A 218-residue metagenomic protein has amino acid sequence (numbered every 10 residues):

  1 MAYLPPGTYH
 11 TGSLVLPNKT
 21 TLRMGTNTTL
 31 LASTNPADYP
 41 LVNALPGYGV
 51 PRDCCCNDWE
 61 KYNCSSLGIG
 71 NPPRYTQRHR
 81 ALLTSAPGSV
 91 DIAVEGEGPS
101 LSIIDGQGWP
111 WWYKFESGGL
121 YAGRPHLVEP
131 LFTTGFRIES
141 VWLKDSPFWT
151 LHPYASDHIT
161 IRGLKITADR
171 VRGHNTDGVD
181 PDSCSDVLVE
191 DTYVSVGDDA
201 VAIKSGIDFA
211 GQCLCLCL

Functional and structural regions predicted by a protein language model:
M1-L218: Extracellular/periplasmic carbohydrate-active domains that bind, remodel, or depolymerize complex polysaccharides
